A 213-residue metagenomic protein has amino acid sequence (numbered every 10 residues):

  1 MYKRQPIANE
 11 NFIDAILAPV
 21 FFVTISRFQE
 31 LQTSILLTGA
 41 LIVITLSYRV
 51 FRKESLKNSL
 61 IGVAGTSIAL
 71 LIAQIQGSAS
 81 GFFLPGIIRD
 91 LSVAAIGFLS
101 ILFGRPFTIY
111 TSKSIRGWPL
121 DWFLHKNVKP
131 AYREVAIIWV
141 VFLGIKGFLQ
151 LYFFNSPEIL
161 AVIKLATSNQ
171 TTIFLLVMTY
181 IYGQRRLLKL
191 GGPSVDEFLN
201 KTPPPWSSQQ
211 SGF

Functional and structural regions predicted by a protein language model:
M1-Y2: Conserved small/polar residues in nucleotide/adenosyl-binding loops
P19-S26, V63-Q74, S92-G97, F198-P205: Small-residue-rich segments of transmembrane alpha-helices in multi-pass membrane proteins, especially helix faces
T24-A40, S59: Structural signature of hydrophobic alpha-helical transmembrane segments
F28, F51-S55, I75-F83, E158-I159: Membrane-interface helix caps and helix-loop-helix hairpins in membrane proteins
V43-K53: C-terminal ends of transmembrane helices
L56-S67, L84-D90: Cytoplasmic-side transmembrane-helix entry/capping segments in multi-pass membrane proteins
S80-P130: Membrane-proximal helix-loop-helix units in multi-pass membrane proteins
G117-F213: C-terminal membrane-adjacent module
